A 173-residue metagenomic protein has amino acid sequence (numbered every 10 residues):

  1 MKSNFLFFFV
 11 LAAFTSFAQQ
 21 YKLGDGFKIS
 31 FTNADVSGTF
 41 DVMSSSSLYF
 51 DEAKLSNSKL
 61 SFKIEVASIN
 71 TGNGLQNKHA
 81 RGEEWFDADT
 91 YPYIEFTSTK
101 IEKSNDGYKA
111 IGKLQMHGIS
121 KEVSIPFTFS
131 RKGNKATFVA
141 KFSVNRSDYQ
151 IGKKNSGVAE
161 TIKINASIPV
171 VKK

Functional and structural regions predicted by a protein language model:
M1-Y21: Bacterial Sec-dependent N-terminal signal peptides
Q19-K173: Low-complexity, acidic/polar, glycine-enriched regions of mature
